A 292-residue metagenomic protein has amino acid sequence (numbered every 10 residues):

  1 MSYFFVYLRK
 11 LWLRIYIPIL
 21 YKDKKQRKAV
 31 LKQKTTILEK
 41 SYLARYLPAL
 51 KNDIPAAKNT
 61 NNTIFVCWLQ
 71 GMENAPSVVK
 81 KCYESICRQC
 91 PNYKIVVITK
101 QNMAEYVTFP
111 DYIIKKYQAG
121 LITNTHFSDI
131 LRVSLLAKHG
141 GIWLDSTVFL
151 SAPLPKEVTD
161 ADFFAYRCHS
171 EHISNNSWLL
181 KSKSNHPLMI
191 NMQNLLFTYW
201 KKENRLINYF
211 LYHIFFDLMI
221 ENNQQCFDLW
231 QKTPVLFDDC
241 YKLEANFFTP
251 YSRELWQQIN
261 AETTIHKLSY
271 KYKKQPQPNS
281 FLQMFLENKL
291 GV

Functional and structural regions predicted by a protein language model:
M1-S128, S146-V292: Glycosyltransferase-associated regions of secretory-pathway enzymes, highlighting luminal stem/catalytic domains
I130-H139: Small-residue hinge/turn detector
H139, L144-D145: Active-site acidic Asp-centered loop
